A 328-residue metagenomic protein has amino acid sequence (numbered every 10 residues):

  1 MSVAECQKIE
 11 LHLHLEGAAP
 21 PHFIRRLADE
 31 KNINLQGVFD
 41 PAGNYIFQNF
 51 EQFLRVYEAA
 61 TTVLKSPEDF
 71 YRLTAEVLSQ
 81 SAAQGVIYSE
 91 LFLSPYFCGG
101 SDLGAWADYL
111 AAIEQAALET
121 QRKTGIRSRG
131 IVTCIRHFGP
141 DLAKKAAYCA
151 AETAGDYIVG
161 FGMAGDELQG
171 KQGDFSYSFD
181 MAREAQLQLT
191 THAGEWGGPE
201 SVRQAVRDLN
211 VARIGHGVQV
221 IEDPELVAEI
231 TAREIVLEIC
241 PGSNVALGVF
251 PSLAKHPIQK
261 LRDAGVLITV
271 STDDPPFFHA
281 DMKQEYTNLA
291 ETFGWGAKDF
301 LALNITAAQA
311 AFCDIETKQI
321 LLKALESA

Functional and structural regions predicted by a protein language model:
M1-L187, W196-Q204, D208-L209, R213 (+2 more regions): Metal-cofactor-binding active-site regions of metalloenzymes
H192: Short HxH-centered metal-ligating active-site micro-motif
